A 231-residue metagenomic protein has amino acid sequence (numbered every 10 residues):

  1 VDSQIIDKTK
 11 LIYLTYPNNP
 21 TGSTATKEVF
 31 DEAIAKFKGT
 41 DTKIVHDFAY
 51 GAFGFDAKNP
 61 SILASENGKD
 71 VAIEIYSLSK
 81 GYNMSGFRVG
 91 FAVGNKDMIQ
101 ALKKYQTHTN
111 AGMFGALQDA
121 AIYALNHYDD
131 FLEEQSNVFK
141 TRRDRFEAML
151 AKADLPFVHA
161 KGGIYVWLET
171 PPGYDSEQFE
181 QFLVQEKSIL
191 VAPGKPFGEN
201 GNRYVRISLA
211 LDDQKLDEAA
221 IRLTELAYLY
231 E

Functional and structural regions predicted by a protein language model:
V1-K8, P20-I44, F48-M84: Active-site pre-lysine segment of PLP-dependent enzymes
D2, G173, F182-V191, F197-E231: PLP-dependent enzyme catalytic core of the Aspartate aminotransferase-like
Y13, H46, V191-P193: Hydrophobic residues in well-ordered beta-strands that form the structural core
G39-T40, A153, K187, Y230: Helix C-cap/helix->beta junction micro-motif
S65, K69-K140, D144, A148 (+1 more regions): Conserved core segment of the aminotransferase class I/II
I122, V138-E147, F157-E169, G201: Conserved glycine-rich beta-strand-loop-beta hairpin in the small C-terminal domain of fold type I
A153-F157, L190-K195: A short linear hydrophobic-aromatic micro-motif
